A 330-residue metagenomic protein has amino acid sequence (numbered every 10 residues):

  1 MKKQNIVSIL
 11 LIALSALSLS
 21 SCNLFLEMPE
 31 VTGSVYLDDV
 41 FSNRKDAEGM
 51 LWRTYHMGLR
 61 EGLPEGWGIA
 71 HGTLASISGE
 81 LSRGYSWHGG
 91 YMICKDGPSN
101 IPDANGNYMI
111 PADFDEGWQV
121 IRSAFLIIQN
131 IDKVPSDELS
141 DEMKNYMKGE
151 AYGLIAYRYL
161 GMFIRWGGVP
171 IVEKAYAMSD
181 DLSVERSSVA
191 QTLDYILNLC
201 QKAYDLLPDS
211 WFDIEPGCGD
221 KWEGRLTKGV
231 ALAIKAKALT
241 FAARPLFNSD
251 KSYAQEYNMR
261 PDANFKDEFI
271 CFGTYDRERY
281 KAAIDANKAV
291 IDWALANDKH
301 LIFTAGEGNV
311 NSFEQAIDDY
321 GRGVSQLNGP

Functional and structural regions predicted by a protein language model:
M1-V31: Bacterial Sec-dependent N-terminal signal peptides
C22-G72, Y257, A305-V310: Membrane-proximal, proline-rich intrinsically disordered regions
D39-G66, Y85-W166, D180-C218: Conserved, well-structured interaction surfaces
F163-I164, P170, F241-D250: Short coil/turn linking the two alpha-helices of tandem helical-hairpin repeats
D250-G273: A solvent-exposed, charged loop/short amphipathic helix patch at secondary-structure junctions
R277-E278, D285, D292, A296-P330: Extended ligand-binding clefts on enzyme/binding-domain cores
